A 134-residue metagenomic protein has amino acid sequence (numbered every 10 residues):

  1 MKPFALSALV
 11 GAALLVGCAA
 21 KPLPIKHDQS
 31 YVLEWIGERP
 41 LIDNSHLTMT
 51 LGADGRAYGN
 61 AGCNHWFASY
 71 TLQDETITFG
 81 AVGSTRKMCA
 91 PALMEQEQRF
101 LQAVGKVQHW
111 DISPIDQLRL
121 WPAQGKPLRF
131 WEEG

Functional and structural regions predicted by a protein language model:
M1-V16: Sec-dependent bacterial lipoprotein signal peptides
S7, C18-G134: Lipid interaction determinants
